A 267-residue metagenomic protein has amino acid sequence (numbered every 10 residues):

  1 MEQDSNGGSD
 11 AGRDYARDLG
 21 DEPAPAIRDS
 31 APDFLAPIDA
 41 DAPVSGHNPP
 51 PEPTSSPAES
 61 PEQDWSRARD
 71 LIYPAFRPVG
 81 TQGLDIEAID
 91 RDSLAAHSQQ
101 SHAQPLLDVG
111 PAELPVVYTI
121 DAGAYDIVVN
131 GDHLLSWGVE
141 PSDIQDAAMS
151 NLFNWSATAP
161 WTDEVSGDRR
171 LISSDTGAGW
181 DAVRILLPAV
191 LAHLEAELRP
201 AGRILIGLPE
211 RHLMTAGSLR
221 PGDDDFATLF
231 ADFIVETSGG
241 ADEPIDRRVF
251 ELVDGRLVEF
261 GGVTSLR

Functional and structural regions predicted by a protein language model:
G12-S166: Extended, low-hydrophobicity segments enriched in charged/polar residues
H97-L252, L257-V263, R267: A contiguous, surface-oriented mixed alpha/beta subdomain in the mid-to-C-terminal portion of proteins that forms
